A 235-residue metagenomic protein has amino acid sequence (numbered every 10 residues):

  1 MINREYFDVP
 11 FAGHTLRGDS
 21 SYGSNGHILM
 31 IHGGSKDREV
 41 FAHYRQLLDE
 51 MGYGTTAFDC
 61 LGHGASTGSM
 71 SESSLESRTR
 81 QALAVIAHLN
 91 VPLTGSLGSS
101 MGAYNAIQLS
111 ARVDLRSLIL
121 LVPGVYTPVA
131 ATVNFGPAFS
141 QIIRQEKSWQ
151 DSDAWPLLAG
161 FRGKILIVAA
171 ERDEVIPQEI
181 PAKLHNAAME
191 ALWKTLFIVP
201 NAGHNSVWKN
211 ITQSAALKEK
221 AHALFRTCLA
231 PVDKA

Functional and structural regions predicted by a protein language model:
M1-S21: N-terminal cap/lid segment of alpha/beta-hydrolase-fold proteins
G34-Q46, E179-I180: The serine-hydrolase catalytic nucleophile loop
V40, E72-L89: Alpha/beta-hydrolase active-site loop
Y44, G163, P177-A187: Short alpha-helix in the alpha/beta-hydrolase fold that links the catalytic acid
L48-T67: Conserved alpha/beta-hydrolase
Q108-S148: Hydrolase active-site cap/lid region
F161, I167-A169, D173: Short beta-strand/loop motif that positions the catalytic acidic residue of the alpha/beta-hydrolase fold
A202-A215: Catalytic histidine-centered segment of alpha/beta-hydrolase-like enzymes
